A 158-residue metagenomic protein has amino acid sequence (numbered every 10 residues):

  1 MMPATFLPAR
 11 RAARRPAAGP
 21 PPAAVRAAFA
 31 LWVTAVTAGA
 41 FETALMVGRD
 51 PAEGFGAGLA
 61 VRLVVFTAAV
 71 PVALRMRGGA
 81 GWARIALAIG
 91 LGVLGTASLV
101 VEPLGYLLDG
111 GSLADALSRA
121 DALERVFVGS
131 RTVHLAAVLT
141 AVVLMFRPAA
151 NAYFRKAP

Functional and structural regions predicted by a protein language model:
M1-P158: Topology signature of small-to-medium multi-pass alpha-helical membrane proteins
